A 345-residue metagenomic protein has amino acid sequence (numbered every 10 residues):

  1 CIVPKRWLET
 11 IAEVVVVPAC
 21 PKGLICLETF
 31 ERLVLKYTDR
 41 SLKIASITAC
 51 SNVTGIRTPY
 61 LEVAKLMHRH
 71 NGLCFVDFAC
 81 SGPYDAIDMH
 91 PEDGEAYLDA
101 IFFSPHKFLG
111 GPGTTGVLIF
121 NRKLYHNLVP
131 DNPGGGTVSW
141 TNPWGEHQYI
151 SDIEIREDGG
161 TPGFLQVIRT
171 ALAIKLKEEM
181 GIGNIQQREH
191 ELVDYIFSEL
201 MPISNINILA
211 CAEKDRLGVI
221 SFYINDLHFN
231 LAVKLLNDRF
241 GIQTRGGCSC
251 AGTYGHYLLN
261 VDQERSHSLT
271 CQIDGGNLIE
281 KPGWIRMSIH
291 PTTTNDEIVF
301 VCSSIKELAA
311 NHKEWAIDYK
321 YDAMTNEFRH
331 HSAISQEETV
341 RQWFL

Functional and structural regions predicted by a protein language model:
C1-A12: Substrate-binding/gating loop at the entrance of the active-site cleft, primarily in PLP-dependent aminotransferase-like
W7, F30, A45, V63 (+9 more regions): Buried hydrophobic positions in well-ordered alpha/beta secondary-structure cores of metabolic enzymes
V14, C74-F75, I208, Q243-T244: Hydrophobic beta-strand scaffold residues
G23-C80, F108, R286: Active-site phosphate-binding strand-loop segment of PLP-dependent enzymes
L35-K36, L66, Q166, A171 (+3 more regions): PLP-dependent enzyme catalytic core of the Aspartate aminotransferase-like
N71, V76-F78, G82, M89-L109 (+1 more regions): Conserved active-site segment immediately N-terminal to the catalytic lysine that forms the internal aldimine
F108-Y195: Active-site C-terminal subdomain of aminotransferase-like
E154-G159, I174-K234, R245-S249, Y254 (+3 more regions): Conserved small-domain helix->loop->beta segment predominantly found in fold-type I
